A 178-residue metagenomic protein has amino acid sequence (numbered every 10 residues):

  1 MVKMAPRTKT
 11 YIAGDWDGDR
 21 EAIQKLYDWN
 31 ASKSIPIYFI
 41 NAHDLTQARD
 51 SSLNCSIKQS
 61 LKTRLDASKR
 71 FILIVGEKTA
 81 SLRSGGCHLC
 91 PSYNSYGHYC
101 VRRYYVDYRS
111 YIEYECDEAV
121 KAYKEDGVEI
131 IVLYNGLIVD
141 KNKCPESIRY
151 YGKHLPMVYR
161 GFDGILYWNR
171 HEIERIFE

Functional and structural regions predicted by a protein language model:
M1-R70, R175-E178: Conserved N-terminal substructure of TIR/SEFIR domains
V2-K9, Y134-E178: C-terminal interaction surface of TIR/SEFIR-family domains
D17-G18, K78-A80, L137-V139: Short, solvent-exposed loop/turn segments at secondary-structure junctions
E21-K25, Y114, K143: Generic recognition of short, well-ordered alpha-helical segments
A31-I37, V120-E129, Y159: Structural alpha-beta junctions
K33-S60, E77-V106: Conserved BB-loop
L73: Redox-cofactor binding/interface segments in oxidoreductases and associated redox assembly factors
L82-I138, C144: Amphipathic helical hotspot of TIR/SEFIR-family domains
